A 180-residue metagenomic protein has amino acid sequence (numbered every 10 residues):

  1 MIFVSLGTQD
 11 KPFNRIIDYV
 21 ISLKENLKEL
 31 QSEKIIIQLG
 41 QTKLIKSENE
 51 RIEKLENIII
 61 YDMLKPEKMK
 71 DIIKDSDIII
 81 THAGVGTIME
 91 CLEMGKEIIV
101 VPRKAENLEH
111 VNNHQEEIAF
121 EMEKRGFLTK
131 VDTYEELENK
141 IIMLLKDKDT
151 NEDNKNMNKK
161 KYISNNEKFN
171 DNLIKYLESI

Functional and structural regions predicted by a protein language model:
M1-I180: Nucleotide-activated sugar donor-binding and catalytic core shared by glycosyltransferases and related lipid-linked
